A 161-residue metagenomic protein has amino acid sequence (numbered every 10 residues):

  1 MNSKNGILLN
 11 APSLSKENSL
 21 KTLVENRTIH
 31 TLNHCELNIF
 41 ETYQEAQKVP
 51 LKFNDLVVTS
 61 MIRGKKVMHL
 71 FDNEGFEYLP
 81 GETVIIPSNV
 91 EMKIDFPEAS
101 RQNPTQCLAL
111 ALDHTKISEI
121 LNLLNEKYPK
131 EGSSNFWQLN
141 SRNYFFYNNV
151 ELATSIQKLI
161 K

Functional and structural regions predicted by a protein language model:
M1-H34, Q47: A short, N-terminal "cap"/entry segment at the start of jelly-roll beta-barrel domains of the cupin/DSBH fold
N2-I7, I120-K161: Amphipathic alpha-helical segments enriched in hydrophobic/aromatic residues interleaved with Lys/Arg
E17, H114, N149-L152: A structural signal for well-ordered alpha-helical scaffolds and beta->alpha junctions
T31-G132: N-terminal regulatory/effector-sensing and dimerization cores that precede helix-turn-helix DNA-binding domains
